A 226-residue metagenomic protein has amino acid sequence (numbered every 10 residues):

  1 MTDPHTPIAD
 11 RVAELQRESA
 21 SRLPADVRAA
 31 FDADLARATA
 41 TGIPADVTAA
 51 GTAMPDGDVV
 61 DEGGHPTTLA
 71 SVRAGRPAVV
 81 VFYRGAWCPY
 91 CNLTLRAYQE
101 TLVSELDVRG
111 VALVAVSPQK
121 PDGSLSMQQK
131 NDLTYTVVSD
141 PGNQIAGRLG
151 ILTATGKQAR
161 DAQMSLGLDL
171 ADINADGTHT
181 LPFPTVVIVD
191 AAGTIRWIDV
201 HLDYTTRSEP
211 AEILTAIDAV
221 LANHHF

Functional and structural regions predicted by a protein language model:
M1-D46: A glycine/proline-hinged amphipathic helix-loop "lid/cap" segment that gates access to hydrophobic ligand pockets
D32-A38, R160-D169, A222-F226: Short, positively charged
A33-A70: N-terminal "domain-start" segment that seeds a small globular fold
L69-Y98: Short active-site neighborhood of thiol/selenol oxidoreductases, capturing the structured segment around
L93, S126, S208-A211: Generic recognition of short, well-ordered alpha-helical segments
L95-R148: Structural microenvironment flanking redox-active thiols in thiol-disulfide oxidoreductases
D140-T206: Thiol/selenol-based redox catalytic cores and closely related redox-interacting motifs
Y204-N223: A short, polar/charged loop-to-alpha-helix boundary motif
